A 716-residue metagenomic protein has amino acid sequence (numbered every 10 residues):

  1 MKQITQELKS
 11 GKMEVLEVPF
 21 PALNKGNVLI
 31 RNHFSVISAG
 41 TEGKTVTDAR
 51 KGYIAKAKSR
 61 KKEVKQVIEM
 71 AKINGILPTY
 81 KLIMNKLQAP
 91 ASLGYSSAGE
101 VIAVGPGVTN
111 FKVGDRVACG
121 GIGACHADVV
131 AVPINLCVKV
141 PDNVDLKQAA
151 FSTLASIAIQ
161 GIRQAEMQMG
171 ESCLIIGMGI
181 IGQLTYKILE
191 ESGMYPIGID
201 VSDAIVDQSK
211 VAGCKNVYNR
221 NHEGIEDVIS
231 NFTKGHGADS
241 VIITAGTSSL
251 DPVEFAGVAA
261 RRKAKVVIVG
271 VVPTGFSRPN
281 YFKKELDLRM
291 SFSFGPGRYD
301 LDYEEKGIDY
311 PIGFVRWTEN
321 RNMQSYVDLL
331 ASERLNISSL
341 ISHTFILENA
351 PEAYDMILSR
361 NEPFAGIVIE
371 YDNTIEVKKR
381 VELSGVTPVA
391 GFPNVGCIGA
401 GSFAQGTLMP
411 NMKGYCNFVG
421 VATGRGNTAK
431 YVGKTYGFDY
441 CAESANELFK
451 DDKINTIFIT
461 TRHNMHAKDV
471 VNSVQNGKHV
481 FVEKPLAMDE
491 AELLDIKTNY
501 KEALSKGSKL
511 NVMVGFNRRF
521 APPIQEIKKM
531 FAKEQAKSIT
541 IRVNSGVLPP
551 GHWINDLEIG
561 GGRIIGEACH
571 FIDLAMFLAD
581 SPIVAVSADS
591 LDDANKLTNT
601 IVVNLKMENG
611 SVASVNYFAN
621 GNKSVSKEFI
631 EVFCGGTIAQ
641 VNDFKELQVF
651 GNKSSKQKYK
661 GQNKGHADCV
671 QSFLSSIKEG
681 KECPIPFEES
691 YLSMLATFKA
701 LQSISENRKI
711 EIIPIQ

Functional and structural regions predicted by a protein language model:
M1-S92, S332, G366-R380, Q648: Short N-terminal strand-loop motif that marks the start of NAD(P)H/FAD-dependent oxidoreductase cofactor-binding domains
P78-A91, S96-I122: A glycine-/small-residue-rich N-terminal strand-loop-strand element that serves as the cofactor-binding glycine loop
R116, D145-H222, D227: Mid-domain Rossmann-like dinucleotide-binding core that forms the NAD(H)/NADP(H) cofactor-binding site
R261, A467-F516: Beta-strand-loop-alpha-helix segment that lines the small-molecule cofactor/substrate pocket of alpha/beta enzymes
L286, G297-F314, G507-L510, R518-D589 (+2 more regions): Predominantly a Rossmann-like dinucleotide-binding segment in NAD(P)-dependent oxidoreductases
D355, S359-N373, G566, I572-E646 (+2 more regions): Contiguous beta-strand/loop segments that form the cofactor/metal-binding neighborhood of enzyme cores
D355-R360, E370, V377-T387, T456 (+2 more regions): C-terminal helix-rich "cap/oligomerization" subdomain common to oxidoreductases
V377-Y436: N-terminal Rossmann-like dinucleotide-binding module
